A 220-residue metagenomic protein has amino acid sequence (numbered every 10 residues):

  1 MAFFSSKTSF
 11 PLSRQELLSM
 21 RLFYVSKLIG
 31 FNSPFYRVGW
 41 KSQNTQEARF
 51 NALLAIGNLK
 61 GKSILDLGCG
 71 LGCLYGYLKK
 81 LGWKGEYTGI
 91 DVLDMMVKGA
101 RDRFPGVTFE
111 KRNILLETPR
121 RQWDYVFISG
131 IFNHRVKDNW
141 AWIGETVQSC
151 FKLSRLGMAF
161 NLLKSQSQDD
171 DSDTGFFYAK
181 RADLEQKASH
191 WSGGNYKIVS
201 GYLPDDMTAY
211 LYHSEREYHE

Functional and structural regions predicted by a protein language model:
M1-P34: N-terminal, positively charged/glycine-rich alpha-helical extensions of SAM-dependent methyltransferases
N44-K60: Conserved alpha-helix/loop element of class I SAM-dependent methyltransferases that forms part of the SAM/SAH-binding
L65, L71-L116: Class I SAM-dependent methyltransferase SAM/SAH-binding core
F127-I128: A conserved beta-strand element that flanks and buttresses the S-adenosyl-L-methionine
R135-V147: A short, conserved alpha-helix within the catalytic core of class I
S154-L163: Conserved beta-strand signature within the Rossmann-like core of class I S-adenosyl-L-methionine
F176-S192: Short alpha-helix
I198-E220: Core SAM-dependent methyltransferase catalytic element
